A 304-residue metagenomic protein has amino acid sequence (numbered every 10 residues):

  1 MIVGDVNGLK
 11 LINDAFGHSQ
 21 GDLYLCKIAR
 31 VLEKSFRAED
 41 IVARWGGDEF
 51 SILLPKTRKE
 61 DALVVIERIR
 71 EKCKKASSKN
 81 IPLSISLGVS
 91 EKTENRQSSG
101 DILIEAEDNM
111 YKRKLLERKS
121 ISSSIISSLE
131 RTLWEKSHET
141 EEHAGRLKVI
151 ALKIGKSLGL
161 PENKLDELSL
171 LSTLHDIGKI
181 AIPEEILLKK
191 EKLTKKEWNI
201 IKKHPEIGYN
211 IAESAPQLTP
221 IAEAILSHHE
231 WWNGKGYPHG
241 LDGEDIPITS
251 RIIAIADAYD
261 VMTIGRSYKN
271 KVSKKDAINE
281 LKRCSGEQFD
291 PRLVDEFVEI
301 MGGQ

Functional and structural regions predicted by a protein language model:
G4, A15, R30-I41, S77-K79 (+3 more regions): Nucleotide second-messenger and two-component phosphorelay signaling modules
N7-R37, A43-G47, S51-I52, K59-E67 (+2 more regions): Conserved long alpha-helical elements within nucleotide-processing catalytic cores of c-di-GMP signaling and class III
D14, L53-T57, K74, K92-T93: Residue-level recognition of strand-loop junctions within catalytic nucleotide-signaling folds
S19, L23, E60-V64, I81-P82 (+6 more regions): Catalytic cores and conserved motifs of cyclic dinucleotide signaling enzymes
A29-R30, D61-K79, E107, I154 (+1 more regions): Alpha-helical scaffold within the catalytic cores of cyclic-nucleotide enzymes
R44, C73-K92, E117-I121, Q217 (+1 more regions): Catalytic core regions of nucleotide second-messenger enzymes
I69, L87, I102-R113, H175 (+1 more regions): Regulatory helix in c-di-GMP signaling enzymes, encompassing the GGDEF I-site helix and an analogous surface helix
I125-Q304: Histidine- and acidic-residue-rich, metal-dependent catalytic cores
